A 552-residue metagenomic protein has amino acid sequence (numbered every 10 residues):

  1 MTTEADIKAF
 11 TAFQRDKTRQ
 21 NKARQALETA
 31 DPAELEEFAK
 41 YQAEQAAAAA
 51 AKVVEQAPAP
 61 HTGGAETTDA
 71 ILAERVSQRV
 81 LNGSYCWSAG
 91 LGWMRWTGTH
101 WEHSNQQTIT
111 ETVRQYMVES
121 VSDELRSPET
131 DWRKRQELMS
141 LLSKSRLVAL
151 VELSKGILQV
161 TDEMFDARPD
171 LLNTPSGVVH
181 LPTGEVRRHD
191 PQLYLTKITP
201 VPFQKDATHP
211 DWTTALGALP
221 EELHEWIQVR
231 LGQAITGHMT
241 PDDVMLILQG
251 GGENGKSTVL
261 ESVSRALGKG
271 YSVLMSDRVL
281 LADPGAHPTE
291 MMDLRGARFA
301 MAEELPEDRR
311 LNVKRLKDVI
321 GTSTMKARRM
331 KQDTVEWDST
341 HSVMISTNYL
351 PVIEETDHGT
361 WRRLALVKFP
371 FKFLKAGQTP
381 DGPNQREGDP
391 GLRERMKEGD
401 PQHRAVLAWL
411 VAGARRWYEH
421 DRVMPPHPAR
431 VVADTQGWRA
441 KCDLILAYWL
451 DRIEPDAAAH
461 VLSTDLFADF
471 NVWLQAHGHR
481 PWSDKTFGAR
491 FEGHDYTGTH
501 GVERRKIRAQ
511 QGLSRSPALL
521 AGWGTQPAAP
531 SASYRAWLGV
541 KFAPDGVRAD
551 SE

Functional and structural regions predicted by a protein language model:
M1-N82, M94, H100-E102, D123-Q136 (+7 more regions): Replication-associated primase and helicase/ATPase modules
P32, Y41-V201, T322, E336-D338 (+2 more regions): Intein modules and their embedded homing endonuclease domains
E66-R75, R309-K326, G488-F491: A short, contiguous, amphipathic alpha-helix enriched in charged residues
C86-Q107, W132-K134, F165-D166, L171-L172 (+7 more regions): P-loop NTPase catalytic core of nucleic-acid-dependent motor ATPases
T112, Y116, V259-V263, L311-V319 (+2 more regions): Alpha-helical scaffold elements adjacent to nucleotide-binding pockets in ATP/GTP-utilizing enzyme cores
E129, L267-T289, R309, K326-T334 (+5 more regions): Positively charged interface segments
A297-T322, V335, I353-T360: Conserved AAA+/SF3 P-loop NTPase catalytic/coupling segment centered on the Walker-B
R416-A458: Conserved alpha/beta core segments of nucleic-acid transaction machinery
